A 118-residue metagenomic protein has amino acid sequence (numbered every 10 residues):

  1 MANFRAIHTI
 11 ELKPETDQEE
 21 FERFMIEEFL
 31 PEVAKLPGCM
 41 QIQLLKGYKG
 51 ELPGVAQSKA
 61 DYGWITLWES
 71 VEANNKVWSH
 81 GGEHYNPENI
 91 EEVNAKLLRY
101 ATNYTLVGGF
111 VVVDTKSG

Functional and structural regions predicted by a protein language model:
M1-F4, A56-S58: Short, flexible turn/loop "capping" segments at secondary-structure junctions
N3-E11, G63-W64: Active-site-flanking beta-strand signature of metal-NTP-handling nucleotidyl enzymes and homologous cyclase-like
L12-F21: Short, surface-exposed ligand-recognition loops at beta-strand->loop->(often short) alpha-helix junctions that present
P14, V113-T115: Extracellular/lumenal mature domains of secreted and surface-exposed proteins
R23-E27: Well-ordered, non-membrane alpha-helical segments in soluble/globular domains
E32-M40, P53-G108, S117-G118: An amphipathic, aromatic/His-enriched active-site/gating alpha helix that lines ligand/cofactor pockets
G47-L52: Carbohydrate-binding/catalytic loop surfaces
